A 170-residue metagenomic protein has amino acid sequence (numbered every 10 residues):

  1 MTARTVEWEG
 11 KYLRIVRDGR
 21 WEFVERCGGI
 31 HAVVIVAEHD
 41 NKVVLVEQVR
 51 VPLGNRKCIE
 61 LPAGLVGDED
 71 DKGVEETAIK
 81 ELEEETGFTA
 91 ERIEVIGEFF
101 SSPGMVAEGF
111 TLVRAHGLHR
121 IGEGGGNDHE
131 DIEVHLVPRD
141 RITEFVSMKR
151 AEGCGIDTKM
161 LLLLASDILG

Functional and structural regions predicted by a protein language model:
T2-D40, Q48: Acidic, metal-coordinating catalytic segment for phosphate/diphosphate chemistry, firing primarily on the Nudix
V6-K11, R26-G28, V51-G54, D70 (+1 more regions): Acidic pyrophosphate-coordinating catalytic loop
I15-R17, V36, L45, L112-R114 (+1 more regions): Conserved hydrophobic/aromatic beta-strand scaffold that supports enzyme active sites
V16-G19, S102-I121: Active-site-adjacent beta-strand/loop module that shapes the phosphate/pyrophosphate-binding cleft
H31-L65: A glycine-rich, hydrophobic loop/mini-helix early in the fold
H39-K42, V49, D70, A115-R120 (+1 more regions): Short loop segments at secondary-structure junctions
K57, T111, D128-G170: Nudix hydrolase/Nudix homology domain
L61-V95, V113, H129, P138: The catalytic Nudix box helix
